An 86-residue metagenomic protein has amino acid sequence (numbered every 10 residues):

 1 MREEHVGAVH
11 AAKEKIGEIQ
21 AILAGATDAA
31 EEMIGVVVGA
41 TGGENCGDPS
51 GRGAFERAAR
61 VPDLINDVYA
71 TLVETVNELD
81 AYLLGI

Functional and structural regions predicted by a protein language model:
M1-I86: N-terminal secretion-targeting helices of virulence/extracellular proteins, encompassing both classical Sec signal
